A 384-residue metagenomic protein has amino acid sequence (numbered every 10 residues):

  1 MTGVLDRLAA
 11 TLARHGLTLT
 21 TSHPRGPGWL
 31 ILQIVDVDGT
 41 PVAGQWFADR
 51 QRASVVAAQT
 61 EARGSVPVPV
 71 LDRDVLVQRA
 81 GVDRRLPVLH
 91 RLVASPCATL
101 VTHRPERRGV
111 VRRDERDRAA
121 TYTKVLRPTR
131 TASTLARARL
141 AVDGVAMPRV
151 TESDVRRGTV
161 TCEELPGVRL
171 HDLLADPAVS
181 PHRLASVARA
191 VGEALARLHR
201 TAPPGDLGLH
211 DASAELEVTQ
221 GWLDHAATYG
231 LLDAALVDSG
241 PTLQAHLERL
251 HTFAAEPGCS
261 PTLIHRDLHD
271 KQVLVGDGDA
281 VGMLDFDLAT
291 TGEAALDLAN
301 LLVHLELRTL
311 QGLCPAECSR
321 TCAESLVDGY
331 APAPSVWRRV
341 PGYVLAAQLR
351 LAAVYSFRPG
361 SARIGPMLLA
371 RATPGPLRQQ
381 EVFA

Functional and structural regions predicted by a protein language model:
M1-G158, C162-E163, L170-L173, L184-H199 (+3 more regions): Phosphate/pyrophosphate-binding loops and the adjoining catalytic core of nucleotide-dependent enzymes
L89-L100, P203-H265, A331-P332, Q379: An alpha-helical support segment within catalytic cores of ATP-dependent transferases
G109-R113, V160, H251-L296: Active-site acidic catalytic loop and adjacent metal/ATP-binding pocket of ATP-dependent phosphoryl transfer enzymes
L126, H182, G258-C259, F286-G292 (+2 more regions): Short, contiguous acidic/charged loop-to-helix segments that flank catalytic cores in large enzymes
R130, R169, V273, T291-E293 (+1 more regions): Conserved protein kinase catalytic core
D172-P177, Q311-C314: Short acidic, glycine/proline-rich loop/turn micro-motifs
H210, P334-L345: All-alpha amphipathic helical-bundle segments outside canonical DNA-binding/catalytic cores that form hydrophobic
L298-P332, L345-R363: Active-site activation/catalytic loop segments of kinase-like enzymes and analogous catalytic loops in related
